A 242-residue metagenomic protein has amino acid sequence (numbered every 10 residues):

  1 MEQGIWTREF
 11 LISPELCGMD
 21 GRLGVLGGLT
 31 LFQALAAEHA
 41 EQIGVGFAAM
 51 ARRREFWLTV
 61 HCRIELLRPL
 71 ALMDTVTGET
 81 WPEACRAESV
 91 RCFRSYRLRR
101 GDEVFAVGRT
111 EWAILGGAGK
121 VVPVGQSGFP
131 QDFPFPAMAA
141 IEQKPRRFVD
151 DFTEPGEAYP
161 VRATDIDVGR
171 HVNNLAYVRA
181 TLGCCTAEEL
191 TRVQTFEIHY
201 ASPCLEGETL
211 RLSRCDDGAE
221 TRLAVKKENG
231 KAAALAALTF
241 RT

Functional and structural regions predicted by a protein language model:
M1-T59, L115-Q194: Hot-dog-fold acyl-thioester-processing enzymes
Q3, T7, R63-V149, C204-G207 (+1 more regions): HotDog/MaoC-like acyl-thioester-processing domains
V60-L66, T195-Y200: Short structured motifs
C185-C215, R222: A conserved acidic, glycine/proline-rich C-terminal tail/linker
